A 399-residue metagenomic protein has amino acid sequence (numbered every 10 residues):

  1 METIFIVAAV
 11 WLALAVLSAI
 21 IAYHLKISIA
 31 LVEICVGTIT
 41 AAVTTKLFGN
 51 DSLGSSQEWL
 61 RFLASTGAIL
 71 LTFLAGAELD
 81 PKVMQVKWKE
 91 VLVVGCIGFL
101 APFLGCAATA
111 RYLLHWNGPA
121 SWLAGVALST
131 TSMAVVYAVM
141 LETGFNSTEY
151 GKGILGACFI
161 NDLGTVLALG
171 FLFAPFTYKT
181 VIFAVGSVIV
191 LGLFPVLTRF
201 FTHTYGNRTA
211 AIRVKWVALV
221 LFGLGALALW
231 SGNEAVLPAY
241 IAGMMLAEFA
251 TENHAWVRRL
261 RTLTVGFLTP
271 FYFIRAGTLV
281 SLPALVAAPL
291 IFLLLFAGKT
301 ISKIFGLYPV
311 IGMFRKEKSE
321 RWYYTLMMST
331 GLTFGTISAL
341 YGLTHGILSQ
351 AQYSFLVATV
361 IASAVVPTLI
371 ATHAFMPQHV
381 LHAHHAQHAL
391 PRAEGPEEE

Functional and structural regions predicted by a protein language model:
M1-E399: Transmembrane helical cores of multi-pass secondary ion antiporters/exchangers
